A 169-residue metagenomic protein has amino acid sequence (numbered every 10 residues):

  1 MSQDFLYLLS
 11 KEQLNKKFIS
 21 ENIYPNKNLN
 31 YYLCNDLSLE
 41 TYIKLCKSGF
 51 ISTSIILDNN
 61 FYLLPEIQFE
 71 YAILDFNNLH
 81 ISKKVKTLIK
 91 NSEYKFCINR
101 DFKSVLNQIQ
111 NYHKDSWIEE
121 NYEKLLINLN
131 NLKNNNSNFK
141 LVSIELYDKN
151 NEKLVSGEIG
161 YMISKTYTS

Functional and structural regions predicted by a protein language model:
M1-S169: N-acyltransferase acceptor-side catalytic subdomain
